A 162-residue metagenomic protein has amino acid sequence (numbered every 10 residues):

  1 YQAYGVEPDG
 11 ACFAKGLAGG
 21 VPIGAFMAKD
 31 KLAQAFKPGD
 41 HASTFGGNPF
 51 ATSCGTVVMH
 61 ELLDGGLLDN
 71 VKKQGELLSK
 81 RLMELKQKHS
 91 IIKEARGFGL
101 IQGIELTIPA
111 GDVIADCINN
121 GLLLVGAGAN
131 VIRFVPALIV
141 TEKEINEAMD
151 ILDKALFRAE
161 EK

Functional and structural regions predicted by a protein language model:
Y1-K162: Conserved N-terminal phosphate-binding loop of PLP-dependent enzymes in the Aspartate aminotransferase
